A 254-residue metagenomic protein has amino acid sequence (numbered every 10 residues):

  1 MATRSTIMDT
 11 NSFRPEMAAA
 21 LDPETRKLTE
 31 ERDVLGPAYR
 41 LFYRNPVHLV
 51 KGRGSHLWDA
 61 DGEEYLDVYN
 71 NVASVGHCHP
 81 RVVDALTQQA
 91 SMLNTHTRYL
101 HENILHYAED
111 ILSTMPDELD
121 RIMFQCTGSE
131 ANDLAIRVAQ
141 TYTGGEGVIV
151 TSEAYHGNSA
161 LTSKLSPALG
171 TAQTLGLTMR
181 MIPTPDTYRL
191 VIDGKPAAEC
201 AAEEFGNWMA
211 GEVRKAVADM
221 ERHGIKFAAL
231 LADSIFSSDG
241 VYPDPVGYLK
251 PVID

Functional and structural regions predicted by a protein language model:
A2-R53, N71, Q89, F205 (+1 more regions): Active-site-adjacent loop/helix segments that line or gate small-molecule/cofactor pockets in enzymes
I7, F13-E16, E64-E146, G157: Glycine-rich loop-to-alpha-helix module at the N-terminal edge of alpha/beta enzyme cores
G36-R40, V68-P80, I235-D239: Glycine-rich phosphate/pyrophosphate-binding beta-alpha loops
D59-A60: Short, acidic, Ser/Thr-enriched surface-loop or helix-capping motifs
S74-G76, T95-H96, R189-I192, S238-Y242: A generic structural signal for short coil/turn motifs at secondary-structure boundaries
E109-A229, V246-G247: PLP-dependent aspartate aminotransferase-fold enzymes
Y242-D254: Catalytic PLP-binding core of fold-type I/II PLP enzymes
